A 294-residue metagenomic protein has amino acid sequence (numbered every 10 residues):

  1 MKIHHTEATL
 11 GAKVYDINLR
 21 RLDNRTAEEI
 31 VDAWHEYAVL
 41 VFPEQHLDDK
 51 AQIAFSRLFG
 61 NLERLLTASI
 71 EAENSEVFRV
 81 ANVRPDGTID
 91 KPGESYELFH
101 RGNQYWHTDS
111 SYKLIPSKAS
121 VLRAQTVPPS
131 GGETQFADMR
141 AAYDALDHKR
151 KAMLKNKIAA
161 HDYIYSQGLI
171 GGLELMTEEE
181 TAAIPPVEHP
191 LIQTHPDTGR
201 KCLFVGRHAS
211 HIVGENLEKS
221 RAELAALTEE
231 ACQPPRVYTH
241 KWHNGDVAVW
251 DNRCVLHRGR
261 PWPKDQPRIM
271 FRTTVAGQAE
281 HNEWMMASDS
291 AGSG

Functional and structural regions predicted by a protein language model:
K2-V249, R253-S293: Fe(II)/2-oxoglutarate oxygenase catalytic core
